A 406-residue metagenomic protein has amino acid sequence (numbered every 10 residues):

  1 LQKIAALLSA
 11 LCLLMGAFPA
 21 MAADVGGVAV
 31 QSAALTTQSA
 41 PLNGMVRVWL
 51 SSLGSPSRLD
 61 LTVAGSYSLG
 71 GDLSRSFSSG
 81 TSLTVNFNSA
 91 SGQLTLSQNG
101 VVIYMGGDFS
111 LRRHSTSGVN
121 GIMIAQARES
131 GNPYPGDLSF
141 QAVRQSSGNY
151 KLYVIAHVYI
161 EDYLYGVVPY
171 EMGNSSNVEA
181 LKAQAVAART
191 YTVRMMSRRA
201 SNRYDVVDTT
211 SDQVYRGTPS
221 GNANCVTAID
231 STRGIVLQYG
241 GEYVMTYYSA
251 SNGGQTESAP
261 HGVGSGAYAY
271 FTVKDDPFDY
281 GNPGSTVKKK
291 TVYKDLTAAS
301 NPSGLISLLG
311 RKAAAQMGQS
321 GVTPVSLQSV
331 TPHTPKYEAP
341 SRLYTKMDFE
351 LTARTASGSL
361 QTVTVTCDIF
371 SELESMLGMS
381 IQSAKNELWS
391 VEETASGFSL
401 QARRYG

Functional and structural regions predicted by a protein language model:
Q2-G406: Conserved, single-site charged/polar hotspot
